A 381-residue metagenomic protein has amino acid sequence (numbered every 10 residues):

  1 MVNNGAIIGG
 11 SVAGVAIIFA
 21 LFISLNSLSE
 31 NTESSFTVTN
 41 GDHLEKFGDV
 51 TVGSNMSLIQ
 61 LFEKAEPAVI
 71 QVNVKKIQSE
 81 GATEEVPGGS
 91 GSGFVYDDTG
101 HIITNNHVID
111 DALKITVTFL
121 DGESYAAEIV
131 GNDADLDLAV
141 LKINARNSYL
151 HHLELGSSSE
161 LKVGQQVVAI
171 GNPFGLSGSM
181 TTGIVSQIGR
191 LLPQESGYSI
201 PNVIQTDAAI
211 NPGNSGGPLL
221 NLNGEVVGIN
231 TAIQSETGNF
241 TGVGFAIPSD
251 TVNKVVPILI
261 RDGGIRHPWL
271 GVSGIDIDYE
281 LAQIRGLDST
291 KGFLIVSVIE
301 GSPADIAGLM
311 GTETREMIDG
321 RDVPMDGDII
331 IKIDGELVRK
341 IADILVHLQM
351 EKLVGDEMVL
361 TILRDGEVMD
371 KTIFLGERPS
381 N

Functional and structural regions predicted by a protein language model:
V2-V15, F22-K291, S297-E300, I341 (+4 more regions): Serine-dependent protease modules
E84-E85, T314, G320, V368: Tryptophan-centered short beta-strand motifs
I102-I103, I306-I341: Conserved PDZ fold ligand-binding element
K371-I373: Edge beta-strands of extracellular beta-sandwich domains
